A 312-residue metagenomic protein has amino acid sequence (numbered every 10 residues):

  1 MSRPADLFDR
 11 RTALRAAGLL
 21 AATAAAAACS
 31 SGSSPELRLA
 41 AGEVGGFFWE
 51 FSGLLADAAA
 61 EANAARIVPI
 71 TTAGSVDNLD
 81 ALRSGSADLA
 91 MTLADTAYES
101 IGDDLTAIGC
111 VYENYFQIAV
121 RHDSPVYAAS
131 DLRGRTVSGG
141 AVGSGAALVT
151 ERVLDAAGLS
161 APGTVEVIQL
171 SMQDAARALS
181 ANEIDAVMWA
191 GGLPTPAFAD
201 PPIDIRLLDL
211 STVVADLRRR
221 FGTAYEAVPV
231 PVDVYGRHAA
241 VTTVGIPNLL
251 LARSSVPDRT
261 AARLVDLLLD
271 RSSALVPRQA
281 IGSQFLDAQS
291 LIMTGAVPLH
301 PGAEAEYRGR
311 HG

Functional and structural regions predicted by a protein language model:
S2-A24: N-terminal secretory signal peptides and thylakoid transit peptides that target proteins across membranes
A27-A28: C-terminal motif of bacterial Sec signal peptides marking the signal peptidase cleavage site
G32-G134, S138-A141, L207: Short, glycine-/small- and polar/acidic-enriched structural segments that line small-molecule recognition paths
S52, A56, V76-L79, A129 (+5 more regions): Extracytoplasmic/secreted envelope proteins and their assembly/folding machinery, especially bacterial periplasmic
L54-N63, A147-V167, E183, A199: Ligand-binding cleft/hinge of the Venus flytrap
A94-A97, S124, P162-V256: Pocket-lining segment of extracytoplasmic ligand-binding domains
A119-V142, A147-S160, R253-L275: Hinge/capping helix and adjacent helix->loop/strand transition within the periplasmic-binding protein
V241-T243, P247-G312: Segments of small-molecule ligand-sensing domains
